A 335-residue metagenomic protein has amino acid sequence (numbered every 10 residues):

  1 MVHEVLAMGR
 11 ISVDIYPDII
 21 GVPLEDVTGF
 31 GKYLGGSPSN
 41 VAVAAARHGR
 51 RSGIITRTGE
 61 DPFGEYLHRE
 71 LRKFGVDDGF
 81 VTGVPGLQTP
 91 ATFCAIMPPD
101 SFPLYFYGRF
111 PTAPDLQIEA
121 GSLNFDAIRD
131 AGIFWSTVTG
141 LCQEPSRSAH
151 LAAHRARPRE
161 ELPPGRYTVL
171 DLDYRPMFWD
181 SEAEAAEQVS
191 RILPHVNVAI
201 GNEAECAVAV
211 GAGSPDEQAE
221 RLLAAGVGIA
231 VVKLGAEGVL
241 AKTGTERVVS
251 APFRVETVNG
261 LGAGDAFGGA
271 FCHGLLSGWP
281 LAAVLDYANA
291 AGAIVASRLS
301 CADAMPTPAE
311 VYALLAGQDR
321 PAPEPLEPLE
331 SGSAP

Functional and structural regions predicted by a protein language model:
M1-P23: Positively charged, low-complexity intrinsically disordered leader regions
V2-L6, R155-A156, G211-P335: Conserved phosphate-binding/catalytic region of the ribokinase-like
I11, L172, A266: Active-site metal-binding loops of divalent metal-dependent hydrolases
G21-V41: Short catalytic helix/loop segments, enriched in acidic residues and glycine and frequently bearing histidine
N40-R51, I96, G274-G278: Alpha-helix C-terminal capping segments
A45, N202, G264: Short, conserved phosphate/pyrophosphate- and ester-handling motifs at nucleotide-, phospho-/glycolipid
R51-V138, Q143, E161-P164, Y312-P335: Conserved N-terminal subdomain of the carbohydrate kinase-like
I133-R221, E237-V239: Conserved beta-alpha-beta core of the PfkB/ribokinase-like small-molecule kinase fold
